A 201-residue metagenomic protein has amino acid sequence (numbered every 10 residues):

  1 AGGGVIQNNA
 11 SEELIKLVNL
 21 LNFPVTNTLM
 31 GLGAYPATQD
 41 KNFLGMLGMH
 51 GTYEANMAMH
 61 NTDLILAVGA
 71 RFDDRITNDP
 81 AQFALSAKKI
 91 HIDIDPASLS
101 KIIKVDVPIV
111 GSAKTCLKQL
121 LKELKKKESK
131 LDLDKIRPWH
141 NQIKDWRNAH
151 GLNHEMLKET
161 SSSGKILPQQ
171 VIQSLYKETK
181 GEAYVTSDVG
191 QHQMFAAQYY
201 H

Functional and structural regions predicted by a protein language model:
A1, V5-N8, V107-G111, K130 (+1 more regions): Generic amphipathic alpha-helical segments used as scaffolds and interaction surfaces in large, multi-domain proteins
A1-I65, K177-H201: Anionic-ligand anchoring segments at beta-strand to alpha-helix junctions in alpha/beta enzyme folds, i.e., glycine
V5, V25, I90-I92, I143 (+2 more regions): Hydrophobic aliphatic residue packing
E12-K16, L21, V105, C116-K118 (+3 more regions): Conserved catalytic alpha/beta core of Sir2/sirtuin-type deacylases, generalized to analogous enzyme cores that bind
L21-N27, M49-M59, D93-I102, N153-Q170 (+1 more regions): Short, Lys/Arg-enriched charge-dense amphipathic segments
G31-Q142: Glycine-rich, acidic loop regions that bind phosphate or pyrophosphate groups
A37, Q142-H201: Active-site diphosphate/adenylate-binding microenvironment
